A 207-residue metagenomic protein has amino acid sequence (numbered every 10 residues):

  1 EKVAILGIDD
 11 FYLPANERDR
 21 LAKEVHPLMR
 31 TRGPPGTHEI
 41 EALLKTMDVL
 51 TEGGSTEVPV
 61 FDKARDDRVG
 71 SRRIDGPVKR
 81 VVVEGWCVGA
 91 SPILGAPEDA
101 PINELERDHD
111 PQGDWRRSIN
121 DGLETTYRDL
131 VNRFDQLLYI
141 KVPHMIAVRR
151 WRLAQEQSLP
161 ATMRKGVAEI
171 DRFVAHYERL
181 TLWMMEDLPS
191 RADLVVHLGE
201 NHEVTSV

Functional and structural regions predicted by a protein language model:
E1: A conserved segment at the C-terminal end of the G1
A4-G7, F11-R65: Conserved nucleotide-sensing/catalytic segment adjacent to the nucleotide-binding pocket in NTP-handling enzymes
G7, V83-E84, K141: Short beta-strand segments
A15-E17, R68-R72, V204-V207: Short, solvent-exposed polar/charged micro-motifs at secondary-structure junctions
N16-E17, D66, I93, E124: Short capping/connector residues at structural and topological boundaries
P27, R72-R73, L123, T181: Generic hydrophobic alpha-helical membrane-segment signal
T46-A90: Phosphate-binding/switch loop-helix module in NTP-utilizing enzymes
C87-V207: Conserved NTP phosphate-binding and transfer environment spanning the P-loop NTPase/kinase superfamily
